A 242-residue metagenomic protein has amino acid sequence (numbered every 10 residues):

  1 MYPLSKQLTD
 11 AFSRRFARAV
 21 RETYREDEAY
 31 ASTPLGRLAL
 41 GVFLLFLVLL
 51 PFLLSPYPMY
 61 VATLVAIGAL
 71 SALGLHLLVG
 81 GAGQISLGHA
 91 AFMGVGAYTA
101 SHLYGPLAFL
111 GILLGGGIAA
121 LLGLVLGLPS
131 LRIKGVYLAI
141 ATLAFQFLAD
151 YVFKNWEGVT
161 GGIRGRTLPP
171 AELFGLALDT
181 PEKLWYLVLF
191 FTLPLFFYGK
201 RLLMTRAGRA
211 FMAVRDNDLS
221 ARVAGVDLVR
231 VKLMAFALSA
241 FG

Functional and structural regions predicted by a protein language model:
M1-G242: Transmembrane alpha-helices and adjacent helix-loop boundaries
